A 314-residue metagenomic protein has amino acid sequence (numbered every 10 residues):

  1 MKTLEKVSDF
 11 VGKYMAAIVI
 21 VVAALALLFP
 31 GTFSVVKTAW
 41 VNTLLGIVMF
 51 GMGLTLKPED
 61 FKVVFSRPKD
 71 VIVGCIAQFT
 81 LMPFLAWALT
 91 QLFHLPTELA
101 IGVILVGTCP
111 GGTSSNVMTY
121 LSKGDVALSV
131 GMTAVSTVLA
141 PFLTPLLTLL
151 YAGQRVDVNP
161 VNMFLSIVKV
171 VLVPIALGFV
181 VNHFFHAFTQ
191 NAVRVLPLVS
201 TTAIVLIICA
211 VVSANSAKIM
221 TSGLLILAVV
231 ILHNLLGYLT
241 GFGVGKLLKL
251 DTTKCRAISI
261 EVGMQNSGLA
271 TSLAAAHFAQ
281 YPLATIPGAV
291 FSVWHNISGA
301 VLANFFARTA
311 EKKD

Functional and structural regions predicted by a protein language model:
M1-D314: Alpha-helical transmembrane segments of multi-pass small-molecule/ion transporters
